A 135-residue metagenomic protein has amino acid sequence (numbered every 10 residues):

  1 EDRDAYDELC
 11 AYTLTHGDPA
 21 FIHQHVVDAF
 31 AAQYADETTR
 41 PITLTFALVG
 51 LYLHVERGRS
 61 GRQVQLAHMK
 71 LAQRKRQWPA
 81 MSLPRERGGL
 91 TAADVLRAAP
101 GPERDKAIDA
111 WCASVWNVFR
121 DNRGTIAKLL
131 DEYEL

Functional and structural regions predicted by a protein language model:
D2-L135: Intrinsically disordered, low-complexity linkers and terminal regions that flank or interleave Cys/His-based
